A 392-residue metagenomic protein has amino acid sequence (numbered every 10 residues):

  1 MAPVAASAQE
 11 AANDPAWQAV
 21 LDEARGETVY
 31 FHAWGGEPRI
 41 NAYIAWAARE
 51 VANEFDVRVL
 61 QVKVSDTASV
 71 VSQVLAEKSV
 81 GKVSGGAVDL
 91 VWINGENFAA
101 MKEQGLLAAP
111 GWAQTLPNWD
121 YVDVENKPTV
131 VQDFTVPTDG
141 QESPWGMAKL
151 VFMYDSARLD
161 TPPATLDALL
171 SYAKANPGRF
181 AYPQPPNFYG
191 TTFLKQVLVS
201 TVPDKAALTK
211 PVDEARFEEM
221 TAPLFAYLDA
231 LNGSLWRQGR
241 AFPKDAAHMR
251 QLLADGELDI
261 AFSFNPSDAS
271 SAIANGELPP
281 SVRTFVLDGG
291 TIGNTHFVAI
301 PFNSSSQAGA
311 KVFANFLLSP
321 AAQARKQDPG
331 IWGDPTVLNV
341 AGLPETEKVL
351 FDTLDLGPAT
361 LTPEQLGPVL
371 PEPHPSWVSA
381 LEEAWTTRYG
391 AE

Functional and structural regions predicted by a protein language model:
M1-R25: Short, low-complexity disordered leader/linker segments with a strong preference for bacterial N-terminal type II
A11-A16, Q251, P358-E392: Conserved C-terminal helix/tail region of periplasmic/extracytoplasmic solute-binding proteins
A16-R25, H32, E37-R58, F152: Short, polar/charged alpha-helical segment
W34-W46, V62-V71, S84, V88 (+1 more regions): Extracytoplasmic ligand-binding site segments that recognize negatively charged/polar headgroups
F98-A100, F262-P279: A ligand-binding cleft/hinge motif common to bilobed small-molecule-binding domains
A148, Y227-L231, E277-A299, K348: Periplasmic-binding protein-like
P243-S271: Oxyanion-binding "anion nests"
T291-I292, H296-Q365: Mature extracytoplasmic/periplasmic domains
